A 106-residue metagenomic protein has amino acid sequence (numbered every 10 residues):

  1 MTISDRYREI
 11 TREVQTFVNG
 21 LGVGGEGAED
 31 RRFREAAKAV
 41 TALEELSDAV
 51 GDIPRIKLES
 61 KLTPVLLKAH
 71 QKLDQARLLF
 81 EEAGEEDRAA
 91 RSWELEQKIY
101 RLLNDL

Functional and structural regions predicted by a protein language model:
M1, I53, S60, A83-E86: Register-specific recognition of a single heptad position within extended alpha-helical repeats
M1-A37, Y100: Short terminal alpha-helical segments
D5-R8, D30-T41, S60-L67, E86-Q97: Short, charged, amphipathic alpha-helical segments
I10-E13, F17, A39-L46, V65 (+2 more regions): Amphipathic, well-ordered alpha-helical segments in soluble domains
V14, V18-L21, G25, S47-V50 (+2 more regions): Short, flexible helical or helix-coil boundary motifs
V23, G27, A49-D52, E82 (+1 more regions): Heptad-repeat coiled-coil alpha-helices
A42-T63: Short, solvent-exposed, charged loop/turn and helix-capping segments that join or cap alpha-helices on peripheral
K68-L106: Amphipathic alpha-helical binding modules
